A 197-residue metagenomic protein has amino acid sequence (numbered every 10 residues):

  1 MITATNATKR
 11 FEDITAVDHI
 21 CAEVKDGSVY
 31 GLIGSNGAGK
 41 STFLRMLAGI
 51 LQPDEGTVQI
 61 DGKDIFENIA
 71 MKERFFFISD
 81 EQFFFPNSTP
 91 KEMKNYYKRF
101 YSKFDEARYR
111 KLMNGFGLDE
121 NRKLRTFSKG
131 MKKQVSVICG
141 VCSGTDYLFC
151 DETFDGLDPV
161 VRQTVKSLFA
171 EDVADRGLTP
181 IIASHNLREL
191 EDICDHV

Functional and structural regions predicted by a protein language model:
Y30-S35: The feature captures the beta-strand-to-loop junction immediately N-terminal to the Walker
A48: Helix-to-loop junction immediately C-terminal to a conserved catalytic motif
G56-E67, M71: Conserved ABC transporter NBD signature motif
S79-V135: ABC-family P-loop ATPase nucleotide-binding domains
L148-E152: Catalytic Walker B motif of ABC-type/P-loop ATPase nucleotide-binding domains
Q163-R176: Helical segment within the ABC ATPase nucleotide-binding domain
G177-H185: Conserved H-loop
